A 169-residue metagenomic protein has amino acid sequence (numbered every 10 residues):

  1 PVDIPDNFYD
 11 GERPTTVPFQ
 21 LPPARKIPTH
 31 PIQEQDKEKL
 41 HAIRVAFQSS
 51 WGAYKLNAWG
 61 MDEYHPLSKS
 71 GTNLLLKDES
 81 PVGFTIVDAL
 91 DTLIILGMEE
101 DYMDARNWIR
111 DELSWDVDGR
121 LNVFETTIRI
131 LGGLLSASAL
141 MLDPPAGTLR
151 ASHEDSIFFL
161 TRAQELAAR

Functional and structural regions predicted by a protein language model:
P1-R169: Glycan-recognition and catalytic cores of secretory/periplasmic carbohydrate-active enzymes
